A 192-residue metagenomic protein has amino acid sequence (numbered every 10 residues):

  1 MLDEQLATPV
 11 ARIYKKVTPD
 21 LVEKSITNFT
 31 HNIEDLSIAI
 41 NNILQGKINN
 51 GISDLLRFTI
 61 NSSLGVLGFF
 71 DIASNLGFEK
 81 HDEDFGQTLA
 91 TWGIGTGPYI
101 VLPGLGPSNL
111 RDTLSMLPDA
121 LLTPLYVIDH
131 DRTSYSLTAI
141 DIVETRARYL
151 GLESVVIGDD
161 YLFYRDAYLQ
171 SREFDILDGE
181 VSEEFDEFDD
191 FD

Functional and structural regions predicted by a protein language model:
M1, Q87, W92-D192: A structured, mid-to-C-terminal "fold-capping" secondary-structure block
M1-R12, E34: Short alpha-helical hairpin
E4, D35, I60, Y135-S136: Short, flexible segments with low predicted structural confidence
T8-L21, G86: Membrane interface segments of multi-pass transport proteins and intramembrane proteases
K24: A small/polar active-site loop signature that marks catalytic segments
T27-F29: Beta-rich strand-turn-strand
N32-P107: Mid-length scaffold segments of soluble, non-membrane domains
